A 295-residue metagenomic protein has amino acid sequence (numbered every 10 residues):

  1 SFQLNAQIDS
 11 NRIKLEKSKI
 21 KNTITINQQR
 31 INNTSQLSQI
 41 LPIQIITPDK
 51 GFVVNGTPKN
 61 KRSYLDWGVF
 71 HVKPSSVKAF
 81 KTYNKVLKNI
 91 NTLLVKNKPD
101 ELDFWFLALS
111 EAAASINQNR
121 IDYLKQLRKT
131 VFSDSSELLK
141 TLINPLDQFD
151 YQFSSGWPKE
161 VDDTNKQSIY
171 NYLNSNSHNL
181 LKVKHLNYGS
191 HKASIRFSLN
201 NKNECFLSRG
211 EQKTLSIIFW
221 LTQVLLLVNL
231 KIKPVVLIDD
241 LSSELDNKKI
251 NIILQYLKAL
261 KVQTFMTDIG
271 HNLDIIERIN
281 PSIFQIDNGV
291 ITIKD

Functional and structural regions predicted by a protein language model:
S1-N60, D66-S76, F132, N174-S177: Nucleotide-state sensing region of NTPase/ATPase domains
Q44, F265, S282-F284: Hydrophobic/aromatic beta-strand patches that form the interior of the parallel beta-sheet core in alpha/beta enzyme
L65, V72-R120: Long, non-coiled-coil amphipathic alpha-helical linker/lever segments that couple catalytic cores to other domains
W67, N272-Q285: Short regulatory helix/loop adjacent to the ATP-binding pocket of P-loop NTPases
D100-V235, E244, K248, I252-Q263 (+2 more regions): Conserved NTPase motor "head" modules and their coupling/switch loops across ABC/AAA+ ATPases, GTPases, and GHKL ATPases
D239-L241: Walker B catalytic acidic pair
T267-I269: Conserved D-loop beta-strand region of ABC ATPase nucleotide-binding domains
